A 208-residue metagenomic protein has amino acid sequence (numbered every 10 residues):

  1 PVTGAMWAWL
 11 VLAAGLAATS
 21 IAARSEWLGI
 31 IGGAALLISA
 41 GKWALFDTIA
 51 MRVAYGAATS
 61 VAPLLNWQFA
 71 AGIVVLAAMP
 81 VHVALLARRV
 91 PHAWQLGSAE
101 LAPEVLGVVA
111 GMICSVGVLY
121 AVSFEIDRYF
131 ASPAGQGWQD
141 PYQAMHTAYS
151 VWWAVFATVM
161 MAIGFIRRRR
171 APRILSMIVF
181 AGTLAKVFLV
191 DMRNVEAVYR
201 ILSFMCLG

Functional and structural regions predicted by a protein language model:
P1-G208: Alpha-helical transmembrane segments of multi-pass membrane proteins
